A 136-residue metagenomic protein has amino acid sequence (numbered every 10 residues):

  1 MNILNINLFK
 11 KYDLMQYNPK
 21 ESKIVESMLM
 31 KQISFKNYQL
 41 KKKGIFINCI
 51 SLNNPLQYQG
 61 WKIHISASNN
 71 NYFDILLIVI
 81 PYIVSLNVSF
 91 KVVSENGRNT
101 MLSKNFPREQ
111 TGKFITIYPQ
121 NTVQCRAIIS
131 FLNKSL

Functional and structural regions predicted by a protein language model:
N2-L136: Phosphate/pyrophosphate-binding loops and the adjoining catalytic core of nucleotide-dependent enzymes
